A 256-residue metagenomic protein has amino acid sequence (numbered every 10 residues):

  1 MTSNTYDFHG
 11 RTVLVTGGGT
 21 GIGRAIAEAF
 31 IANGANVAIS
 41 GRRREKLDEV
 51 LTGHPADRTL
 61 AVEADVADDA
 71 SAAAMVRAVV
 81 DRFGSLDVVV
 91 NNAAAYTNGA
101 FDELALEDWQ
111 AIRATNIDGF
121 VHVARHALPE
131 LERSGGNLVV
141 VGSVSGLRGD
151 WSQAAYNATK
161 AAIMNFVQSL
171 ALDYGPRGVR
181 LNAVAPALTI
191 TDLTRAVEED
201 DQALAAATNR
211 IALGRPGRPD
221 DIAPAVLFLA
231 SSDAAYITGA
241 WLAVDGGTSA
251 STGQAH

Functional and structural regions predicted by a protein language model:
T2-N4, R148, L227, T238-H256: Short C-terminal tail/terminal secondary-structure segment of NAD(P)H-dependent dehydrogenase/reductase domains
G19-G21: Conserved glycine-rich cofactor-binding loop
V90, G175, R180, I237-G239: Short, small/polar-rich loop/turn modules that mediate ligand/substrate recognition or access, typified
A100-F101, D108-R113, A207: Substrate-binding pocket helix/loop in short-chain dehydrogenase/reductase
A124, T159, V167: Active-site helix of classical SDR
P129, L172-P176, A235: Alpha-helical segment proximal to the catalytic Tyr-Lys
S143: Residue(s) in the substrate-gating loop at a strand-loop-helix junction that position the organic substrate next
